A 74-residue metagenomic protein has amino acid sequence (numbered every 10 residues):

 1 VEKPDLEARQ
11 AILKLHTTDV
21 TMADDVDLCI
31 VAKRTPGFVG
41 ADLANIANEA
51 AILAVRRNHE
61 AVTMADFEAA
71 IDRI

Functional and structural regions predicted by a protein language model:
V1-E68, R73: Conserved C-terminal "switch" segment of AAA+ ATPases
